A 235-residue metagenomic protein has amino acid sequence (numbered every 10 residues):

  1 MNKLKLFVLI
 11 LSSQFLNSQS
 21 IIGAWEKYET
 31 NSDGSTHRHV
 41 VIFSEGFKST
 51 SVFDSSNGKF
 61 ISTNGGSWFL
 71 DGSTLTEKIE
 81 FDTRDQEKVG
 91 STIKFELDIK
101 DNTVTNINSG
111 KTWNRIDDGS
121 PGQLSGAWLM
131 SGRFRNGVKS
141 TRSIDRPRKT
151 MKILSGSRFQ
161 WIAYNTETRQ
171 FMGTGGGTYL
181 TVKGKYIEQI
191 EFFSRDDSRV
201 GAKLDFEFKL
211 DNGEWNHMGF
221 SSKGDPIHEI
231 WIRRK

Functional and structural regions predicted by a protein language model:
M1-I22: Bacterial Sec-dependent N-terminal signal peptides
L4-F7, D71-G72, Q189: Residue-level detector of intrinsically disordered/flexible regions characterized by low predicted structural confidence
S18-F69, T76-T174, K185-K235: Lipid interaction determinants
G177: Phosphoinositide-binding peripheral membrane targeting modules
